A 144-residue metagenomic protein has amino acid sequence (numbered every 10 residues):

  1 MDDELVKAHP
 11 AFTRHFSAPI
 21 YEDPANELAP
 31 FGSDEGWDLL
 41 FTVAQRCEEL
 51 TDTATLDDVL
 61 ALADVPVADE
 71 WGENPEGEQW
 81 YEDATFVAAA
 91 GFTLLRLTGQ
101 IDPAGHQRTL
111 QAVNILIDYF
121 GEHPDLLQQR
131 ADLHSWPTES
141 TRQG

Functional and structural regions predicted by a protein language model:
D2-D57: Short terminal alpha-helical segments
V6, P30-S33, E49, T53 (+3 more regions): Alpha-solenoid helical-repeat scaffolds
P24, Y81-L97, R130-H134: Amphipathic alpha-helical elements of HEAT/ARM-like alpha-solenoid repeat scaffolds that form extended
L39-C47, V65, R96, Q107: Catalytic toxin/effector domains delivered as secreted proteins or via bacterial secretion systems
R46-T53, L62, T98, G144: Short loop/turn hinge sites at secondary-structure boundaries
D57-Y81: Acidic, Ser/Thr- and Gly/Pro-rich intrinsically disordered linkers and low-complexity segments that flank or connect
G72-E76, Y81, A90-G121: Long protein-protein interaction modules used by eukaryotic assembly/scaffold proteins
V113-G144: Eukaryote-biased recognition of C-terminal alpha-helical segments
